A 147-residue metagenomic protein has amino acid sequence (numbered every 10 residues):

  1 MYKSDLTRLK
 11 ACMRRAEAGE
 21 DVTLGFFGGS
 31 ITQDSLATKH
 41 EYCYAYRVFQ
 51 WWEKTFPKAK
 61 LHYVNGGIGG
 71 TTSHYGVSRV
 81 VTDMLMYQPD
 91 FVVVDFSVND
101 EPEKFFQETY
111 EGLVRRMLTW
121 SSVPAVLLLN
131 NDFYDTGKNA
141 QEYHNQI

Functional and structural regions predicted by a protein language model:
M1-F27: Membrane/wall-proximal cationic-aromatic binding patches
L6-L9, M13, S30, H62 (+2 more regions): Generic, low-specificity signal for short hydrophobic/alpha-helical stretches with a mild N-terminal bias, encompassing
E17-E20, C43-H62, G66, T71 (+1 more regions): Alpha-helical cap/lid subdomain in secreted, periplasmic, or secretory-pathway luminal O-acyl-processing enzymes
D21-A37, G69-T72: Catalytic nucleophile-elbow at a beta strand-turn-alpha helix junction centered on a G-D-S/GDSL motif, marking
D34-Y46: Glycine- and acidic-residue-enriched helix-capping/strand-helix junction motifs
